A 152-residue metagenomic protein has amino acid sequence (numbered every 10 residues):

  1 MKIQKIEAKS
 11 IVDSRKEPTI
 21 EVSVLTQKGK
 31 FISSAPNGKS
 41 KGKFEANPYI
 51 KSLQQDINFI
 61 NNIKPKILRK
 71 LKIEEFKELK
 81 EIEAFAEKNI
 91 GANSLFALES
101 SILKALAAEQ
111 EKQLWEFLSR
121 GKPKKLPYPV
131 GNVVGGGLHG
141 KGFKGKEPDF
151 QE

Functional and structural regions predicted by a protein language model:
M1-T19: Short, Gly/Pro- and small/polar-rich lid/capping loops
V12, N37-K39, R120-K124, V134: Acidic, glycine-rich active-site loops and adjacent beta-strand->loop/helix elements that engage anionic groups
I20-V24: Short beta-strand scaffold segments in enzyme catalytic cores
T26-K28: Glycine-centered tight beta-turn/hairpin loop motif at sheet-sheet or coil-to-beta transitions
K30-I32, K43, K141-F143: Short helix/loop capping segments that flank catalytic or ligand/cofactor-binding pockets
P36-K112: Metal- or metallocofactor-binding catalytic centers and their adjacent structured scaffolds across diverse enzyme
E111-Y128: Glycine/threonine-rich beta-strand-loop-alpha-helix active-site module that forms ligand/phosphate-binding
K124-E152: Mobile "lid/hinge" segments at catalytic clefts and subdomain interfaces of large enzymes
